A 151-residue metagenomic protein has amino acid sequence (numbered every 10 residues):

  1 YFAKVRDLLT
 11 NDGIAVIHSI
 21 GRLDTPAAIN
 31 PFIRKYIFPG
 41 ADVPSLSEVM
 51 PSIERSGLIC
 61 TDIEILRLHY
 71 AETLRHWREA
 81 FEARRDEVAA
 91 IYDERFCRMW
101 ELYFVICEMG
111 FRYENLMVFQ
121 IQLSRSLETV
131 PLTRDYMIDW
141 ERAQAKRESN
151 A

Functional and structural regions predicted by a protein language model:
Y1, T73, L132-Y136: Residues at alpha-helix caps and immediate loop-helix transition turns in enzyme cores, especially N- and C-cap
Y1-V16: A short glycine-rich, Lys/Arg-flanked "PGG" loop and its adjoining helix->strand segment in the class I
G21-P131: Substrate-binding/catalytic lobe of Class I Rossmann-like enzymes that use SAM or dcSAM, i.e., the mid-to-C-terminal
Y136-A151: Short, cationic low-complexity segments
